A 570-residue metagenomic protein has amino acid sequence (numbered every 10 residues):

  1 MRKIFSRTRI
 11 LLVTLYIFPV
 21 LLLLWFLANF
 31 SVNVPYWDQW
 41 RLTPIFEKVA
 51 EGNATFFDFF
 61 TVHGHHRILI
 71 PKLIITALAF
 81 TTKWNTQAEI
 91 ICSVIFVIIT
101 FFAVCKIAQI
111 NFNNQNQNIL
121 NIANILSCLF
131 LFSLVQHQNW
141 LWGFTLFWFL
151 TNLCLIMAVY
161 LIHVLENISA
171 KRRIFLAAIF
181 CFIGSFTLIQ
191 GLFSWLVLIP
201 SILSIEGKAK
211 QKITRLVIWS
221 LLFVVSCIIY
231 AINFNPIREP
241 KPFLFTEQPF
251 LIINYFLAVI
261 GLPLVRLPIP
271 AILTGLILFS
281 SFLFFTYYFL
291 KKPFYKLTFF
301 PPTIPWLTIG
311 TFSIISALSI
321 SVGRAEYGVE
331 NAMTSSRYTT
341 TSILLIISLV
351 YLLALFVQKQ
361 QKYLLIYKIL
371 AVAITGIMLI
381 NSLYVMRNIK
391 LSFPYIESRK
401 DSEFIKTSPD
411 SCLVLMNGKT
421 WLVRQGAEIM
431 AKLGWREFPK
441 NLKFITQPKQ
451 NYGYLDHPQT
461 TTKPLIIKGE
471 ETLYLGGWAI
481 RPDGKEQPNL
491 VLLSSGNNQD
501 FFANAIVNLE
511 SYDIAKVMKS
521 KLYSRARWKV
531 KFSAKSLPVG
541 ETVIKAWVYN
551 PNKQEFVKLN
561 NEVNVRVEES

Functional and structural regions predicted by a protein language model:
S6-H65, A79-N124, K171, P200-I202 (+6 more regions): Intrinsically disordered, polar/acidic, low-complexity terminal segments
F60-K83, N254-L264: Short hydrophobic/aromatic helix or loop-helix immediately within or flanking a transmembrane segment in polytopic
Q117-L153: Aromatic- and kink-enriched transmembrane "portal" helix at the membrane-lumen/periplasm boundary that abuts
L126, F147-N167, L345-S348: Specific aromatic-rich, kink-prone transmembrane helix
L161-F182, V217: Short hydrophobic alpha-helices at membrane interfaces in multi-pass membrane enzymes
R173-P200: Membrane-interface alpha helices of multi-pass inner-membrane proteins
F193-I228: Perimembrane helix-loop-helix junctions
P439-S570: Basic, ligand-binding patches in group-transfer machinery, especially extracytoplasmic/periplasmic segments
